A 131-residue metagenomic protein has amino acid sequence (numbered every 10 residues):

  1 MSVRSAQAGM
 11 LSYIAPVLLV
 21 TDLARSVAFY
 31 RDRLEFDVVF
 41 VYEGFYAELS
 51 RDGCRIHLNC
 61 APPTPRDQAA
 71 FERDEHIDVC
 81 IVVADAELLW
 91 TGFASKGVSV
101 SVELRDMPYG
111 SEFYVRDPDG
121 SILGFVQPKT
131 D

Functional and structural regions predicted by a protein language model:
M1-A15, D37-I81, W90-R116, Q127-D131: Vicinal oxygen chelate
S26, Y30-R31, F93, G120: Conserved active-site tyrosine of GNAT-family acetyltransferases
I122-F125: Short glycine-/small-residue motifs
